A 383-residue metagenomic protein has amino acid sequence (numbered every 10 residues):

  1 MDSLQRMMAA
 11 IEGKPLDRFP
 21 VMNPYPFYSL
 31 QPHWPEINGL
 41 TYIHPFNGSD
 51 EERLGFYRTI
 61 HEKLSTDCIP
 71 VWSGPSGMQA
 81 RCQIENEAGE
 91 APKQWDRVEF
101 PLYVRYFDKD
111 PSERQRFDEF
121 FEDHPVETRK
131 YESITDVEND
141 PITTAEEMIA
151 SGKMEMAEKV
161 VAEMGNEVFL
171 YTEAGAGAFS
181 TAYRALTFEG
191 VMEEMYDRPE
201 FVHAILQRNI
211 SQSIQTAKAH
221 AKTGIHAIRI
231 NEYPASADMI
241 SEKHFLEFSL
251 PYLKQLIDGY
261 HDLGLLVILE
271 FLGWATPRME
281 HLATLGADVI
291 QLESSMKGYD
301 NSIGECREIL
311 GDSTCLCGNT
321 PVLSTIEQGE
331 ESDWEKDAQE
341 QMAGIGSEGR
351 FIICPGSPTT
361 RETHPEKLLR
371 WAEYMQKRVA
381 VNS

Functional and structural regions predicted by a protein language model:
M1-S383: Catalytic cores of TIM-barrel enzymes
